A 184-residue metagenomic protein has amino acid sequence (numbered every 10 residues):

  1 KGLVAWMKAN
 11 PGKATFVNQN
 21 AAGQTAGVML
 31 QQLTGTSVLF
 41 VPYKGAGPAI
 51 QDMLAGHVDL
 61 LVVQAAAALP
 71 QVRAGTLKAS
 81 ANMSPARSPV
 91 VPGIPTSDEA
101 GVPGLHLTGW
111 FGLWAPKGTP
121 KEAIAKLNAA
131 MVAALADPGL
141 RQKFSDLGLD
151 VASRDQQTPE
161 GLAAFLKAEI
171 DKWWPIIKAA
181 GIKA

Functional and structural regions predicted by a protein language model:
K1-P48, S97-E99, W110-K143: Hinge/capping helix and adjacent helix->loop/strand transition within the periplasmic-binding protein
K13-I94: Ligand-binding pocket segment of bilobal, Venus flytrap-like solute-binding proteins
N18-A22, G45, L60, Q64 (+4 more regions): Extracytoplasmic/periplasmic, Sec-exported soluble proteins
S37-L39, D59, P103, D150 (+1 more regions): Residue-level detector of anion-binding/catalytic polar loops
L60-Q64, M83, G104, L127 (+1 more regions): Short, structured secondary-structure boundary patches
A68, V102, L162: Acidic, amphipathic alpha-helical patches
R73, E99, K121-A184: An extracytoplasmic/periplasmic, membrane-proximal ligand-sensing/linker region
A81-K117, L147, R154-D155: Periplasmic-binding protein-like
